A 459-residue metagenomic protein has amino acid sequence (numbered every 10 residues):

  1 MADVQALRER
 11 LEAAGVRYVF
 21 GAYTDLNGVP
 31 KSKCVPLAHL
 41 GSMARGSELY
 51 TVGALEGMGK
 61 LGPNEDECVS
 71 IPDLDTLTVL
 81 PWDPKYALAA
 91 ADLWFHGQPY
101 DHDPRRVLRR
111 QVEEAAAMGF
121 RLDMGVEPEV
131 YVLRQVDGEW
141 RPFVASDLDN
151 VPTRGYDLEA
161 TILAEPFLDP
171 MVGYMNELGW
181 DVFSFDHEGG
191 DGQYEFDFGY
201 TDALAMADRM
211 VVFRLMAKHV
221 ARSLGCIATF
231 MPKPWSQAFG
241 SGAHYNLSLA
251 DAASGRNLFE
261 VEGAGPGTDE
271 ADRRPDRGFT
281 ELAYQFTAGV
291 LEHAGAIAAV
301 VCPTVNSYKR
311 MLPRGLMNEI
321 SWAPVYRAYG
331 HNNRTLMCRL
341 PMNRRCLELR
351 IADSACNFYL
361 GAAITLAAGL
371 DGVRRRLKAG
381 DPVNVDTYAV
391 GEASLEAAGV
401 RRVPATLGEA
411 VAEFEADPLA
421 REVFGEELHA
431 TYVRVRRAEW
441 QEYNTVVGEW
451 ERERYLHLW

Functional and structural regions predicted by a protein language model:
M1-H187, T201, M206-R209, C226 (+2 more regions): ATP/Mg2+-dependent ligation/transfer catalytic cores
A2-D3, H219-R222, C226-I227, A250-W459: Catalytic-core signal marking the mid-to-C-terminal active-site face
T24-L26, L37-L40, D75, H96 (+8 more regions): Short, glycine-/Ser/Thr-/acidic-enriched flexible segments
P84-Y86, G125, G189-D191, G240-H244 (+2 more regions): Short, solvent-exposed loop/turn segments at the edges of secondary structure
E129-F143, H187, D191-T201, M231-G255: Histidine-centered divalent-metal-coordination microenvironment in nucleic-acid enzymes
L148-L158, D191-M206, W235-G240, N257-F259 (+1 more regions): Active-site-proximal beta-alpha loop/turn segments in soluble metabolic enzymes
L158-I162, S184, T201-D208, P234-A238 (+3 more regions): Alpha-helix capping and helix-loop boundary segments enriched in small/acidic/polar residues
G199, M206-V212, K218, G225-P234: Gly/Pro-rich turn-and-neighbor structural signature
